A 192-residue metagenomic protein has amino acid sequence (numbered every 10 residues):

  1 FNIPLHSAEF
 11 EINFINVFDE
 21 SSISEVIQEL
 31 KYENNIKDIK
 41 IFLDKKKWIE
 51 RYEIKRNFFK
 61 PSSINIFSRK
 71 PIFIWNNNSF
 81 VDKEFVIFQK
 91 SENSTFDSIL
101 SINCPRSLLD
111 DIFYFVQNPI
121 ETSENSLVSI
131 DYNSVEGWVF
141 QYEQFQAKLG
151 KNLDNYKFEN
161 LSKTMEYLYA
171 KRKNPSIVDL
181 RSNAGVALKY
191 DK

Functional and structural regions predicted by a protein language model:
F1-K192: Charged, solvent-exposed interaction patches on well-folded alpha/beta domains that mediate macromolecular contacts
